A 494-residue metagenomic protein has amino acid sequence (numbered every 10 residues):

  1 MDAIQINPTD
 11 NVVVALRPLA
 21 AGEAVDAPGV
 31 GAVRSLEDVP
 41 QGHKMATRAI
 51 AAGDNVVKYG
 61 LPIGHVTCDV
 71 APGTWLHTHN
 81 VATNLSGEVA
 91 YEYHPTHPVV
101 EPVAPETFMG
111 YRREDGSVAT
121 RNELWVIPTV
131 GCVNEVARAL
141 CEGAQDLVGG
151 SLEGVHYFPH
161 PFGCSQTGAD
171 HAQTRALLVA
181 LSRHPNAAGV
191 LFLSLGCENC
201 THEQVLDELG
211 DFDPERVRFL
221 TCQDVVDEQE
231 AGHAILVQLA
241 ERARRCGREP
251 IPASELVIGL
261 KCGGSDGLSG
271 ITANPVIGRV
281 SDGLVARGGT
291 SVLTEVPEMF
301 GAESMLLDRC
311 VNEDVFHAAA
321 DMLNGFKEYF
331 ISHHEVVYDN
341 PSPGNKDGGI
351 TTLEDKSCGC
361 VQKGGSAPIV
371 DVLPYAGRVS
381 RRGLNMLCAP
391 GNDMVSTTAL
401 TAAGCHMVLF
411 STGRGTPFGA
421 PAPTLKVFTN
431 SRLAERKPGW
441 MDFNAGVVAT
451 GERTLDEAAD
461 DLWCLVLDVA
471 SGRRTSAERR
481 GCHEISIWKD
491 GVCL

Functional and structural regions predicted by a protein language model:
M1-M407, R414-P417, A422-L494: Metallocofactor- and cofactor-centric catalytic cores in central/energy metabolism, strongly enriched
